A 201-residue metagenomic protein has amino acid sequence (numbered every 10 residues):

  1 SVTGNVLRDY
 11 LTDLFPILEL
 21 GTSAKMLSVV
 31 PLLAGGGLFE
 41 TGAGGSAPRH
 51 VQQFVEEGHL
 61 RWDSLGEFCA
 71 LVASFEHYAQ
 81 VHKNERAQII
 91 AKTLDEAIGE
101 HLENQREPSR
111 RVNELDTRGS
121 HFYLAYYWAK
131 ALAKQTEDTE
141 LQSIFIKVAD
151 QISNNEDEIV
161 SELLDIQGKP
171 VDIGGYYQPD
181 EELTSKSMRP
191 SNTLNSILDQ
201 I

Functional and structural regions predicted by a protein language model:
S1-V112: Structured mid-domain segments that build the active-site/substrate or prosthetic-cofactor binding neighborhood
E67, E114-H121: Secondary-structure capping and boundary motifs in well-ordered enzyme cores
L71-V72, F122-K130: Well-ordered alpha-helical segments within folded domains of soluble proteins
A79, I98, L102, A133 (+2 more regions): A structural signal for well-ordered alpha-helices, especially hydrophobic packing surfaces of coiled-coils
A133-T136, E140: Ligand-binding pocket scaffold of soluble enzyme catalytic domains
Q142-D150: Short, charged, amphipathic alpha-helical segments
V160-Y177: A glycine-biased, small/acidic residue-tolerant capping/turn segment at secondary-structure junctions
P179-I201: C-terminal accessory extensions/subdomains outside the catalytic/core fold
